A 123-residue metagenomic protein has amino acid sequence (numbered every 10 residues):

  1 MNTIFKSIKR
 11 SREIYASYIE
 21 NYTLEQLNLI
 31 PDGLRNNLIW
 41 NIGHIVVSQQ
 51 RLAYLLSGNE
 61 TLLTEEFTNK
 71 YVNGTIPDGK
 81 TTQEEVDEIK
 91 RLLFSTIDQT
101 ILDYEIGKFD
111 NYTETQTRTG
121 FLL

Functional and structural regions predicted by a protein language model:
M1-L24, G43-V47, R51-G58, R91: Alpha-helical bundle segments that constitute or directly flank the non-heme di-iron/ferroxidase center
M1-T3, Q50-I106, D110-T115: Short, helix-capping/interhelical loops that line the mouth of catalytic, cofactor-, or ligand-binding pockets
T3, S7, G33, N37 (+1 more regions): Conserved aromatic-histidine-acidic binding/catalytic patches
E13-N37, N59, L102-L122: Helix-loop segments that flank and shape redox-cofactor active sites
N37-G43: Tryptophan-centric aromatic hotspots in well-structured domains and transmembrane helices
H44, L122-L123: Short, surface-exposed loop and linker segments with low hydrophobicity and enrichment for Pro/Ser/Thr
